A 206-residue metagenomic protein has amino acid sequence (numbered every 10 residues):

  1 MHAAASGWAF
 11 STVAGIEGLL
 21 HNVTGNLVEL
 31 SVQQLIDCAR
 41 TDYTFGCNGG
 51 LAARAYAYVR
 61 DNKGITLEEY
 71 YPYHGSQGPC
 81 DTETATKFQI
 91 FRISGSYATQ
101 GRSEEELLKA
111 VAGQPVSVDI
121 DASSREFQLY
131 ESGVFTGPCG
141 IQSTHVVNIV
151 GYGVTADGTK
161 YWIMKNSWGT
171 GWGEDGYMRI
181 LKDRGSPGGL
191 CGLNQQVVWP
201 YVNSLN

Functional and structural regions predicted by a protein language model:
M1-N206: Catalytic-core signature of thiol
